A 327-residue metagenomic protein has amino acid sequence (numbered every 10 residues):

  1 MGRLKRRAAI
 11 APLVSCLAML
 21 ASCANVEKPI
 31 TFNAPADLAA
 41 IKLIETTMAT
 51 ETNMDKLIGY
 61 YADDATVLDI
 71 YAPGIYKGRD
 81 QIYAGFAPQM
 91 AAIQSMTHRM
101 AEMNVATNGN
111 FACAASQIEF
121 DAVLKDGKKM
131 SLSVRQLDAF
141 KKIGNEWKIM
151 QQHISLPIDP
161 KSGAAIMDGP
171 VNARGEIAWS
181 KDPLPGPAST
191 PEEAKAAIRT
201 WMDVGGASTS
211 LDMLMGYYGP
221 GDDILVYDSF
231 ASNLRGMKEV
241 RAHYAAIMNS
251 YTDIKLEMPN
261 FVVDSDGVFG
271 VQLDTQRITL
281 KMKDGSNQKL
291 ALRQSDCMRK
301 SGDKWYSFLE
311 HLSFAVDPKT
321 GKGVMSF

Functional and structural regions predicted by a protein language model:
M1-P12: Bacterial N-terminal signal peptides that target proteins for export
A11-L20: Bacterial N-terminal signal peptides
C23-G59, K161-Y217, G323-F327: Short, low-complexity N-terminal intrinsically disordered segments enriched in polar/charged residues
P29, S133-A165, A291-G323: Short beta-strand edge/turn micro-motifs at domain boundaries
P35-L43, M54-N110, M130-S131, P191-E192 (+3 more regions): A solvent-exposed, acidic/Ser-Thr-rich amphipathic alpha-helical stretch
V105-C113, F140-E146, V263-V271, K283-S286 (+1 more regions): A short, structured loop/turn motif at beta-sheet edges
N110-F120, V134, V268-I278, L292: A short hydrophobic beta-strand element
